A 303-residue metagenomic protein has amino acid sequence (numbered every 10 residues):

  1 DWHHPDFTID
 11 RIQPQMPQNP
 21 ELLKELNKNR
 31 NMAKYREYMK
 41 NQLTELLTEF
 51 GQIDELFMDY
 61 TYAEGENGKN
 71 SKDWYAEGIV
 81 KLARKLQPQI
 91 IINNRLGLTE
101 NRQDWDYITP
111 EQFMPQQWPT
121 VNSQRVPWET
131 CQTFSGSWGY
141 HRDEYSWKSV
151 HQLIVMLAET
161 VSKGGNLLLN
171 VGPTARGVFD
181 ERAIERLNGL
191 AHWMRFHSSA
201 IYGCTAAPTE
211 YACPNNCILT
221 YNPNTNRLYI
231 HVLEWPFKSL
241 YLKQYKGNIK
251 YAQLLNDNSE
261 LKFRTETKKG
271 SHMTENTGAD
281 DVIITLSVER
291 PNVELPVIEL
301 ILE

Functional and structural regions predicted by a protein language model:
D1-E303: Mature catalytic domains of secreted/periplasmic carbohydrate-active enzymes
